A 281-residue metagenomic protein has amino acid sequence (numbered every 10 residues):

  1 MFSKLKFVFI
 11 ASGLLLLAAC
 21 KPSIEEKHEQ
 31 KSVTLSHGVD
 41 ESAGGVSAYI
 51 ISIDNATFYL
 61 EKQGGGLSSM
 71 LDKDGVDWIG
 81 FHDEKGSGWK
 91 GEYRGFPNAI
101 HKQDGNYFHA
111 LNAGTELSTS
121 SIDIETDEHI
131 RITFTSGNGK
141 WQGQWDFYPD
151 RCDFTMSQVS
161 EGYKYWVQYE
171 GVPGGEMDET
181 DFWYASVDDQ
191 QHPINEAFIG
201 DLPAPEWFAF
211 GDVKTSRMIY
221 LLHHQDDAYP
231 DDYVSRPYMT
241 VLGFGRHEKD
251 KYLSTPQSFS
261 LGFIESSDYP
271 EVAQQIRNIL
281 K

Functional and structural regions predicted by a protein language model:
M1-F9: Bacterial N-terminal signal peptides that target proteins for export
A11, P22-K27: Short, surface-exposed linear motifs at loops/turns and structural transition points
A18-A19: C-terminal motif of bacterial Sec signal peptides marking the signal peptidase cleavage site
H28-V33, Y163-M218: Polysaccharide-binding surfaces and accessory modules of carbohydrate-active proteins
K31-D54, Q63, A209-K281: Beta-strand-rich recognition/accessory modules
S36-D40, E116-I124, W145: Short amphipathic beta-strand and strand-loop transition segments with alternating hydrophobic
V46-S118, D127: Acidic-aromatic substrate-binding/catalytic surfaces of carbohydrate-active enzymes
D123-D178: Acidic, contiguous internal or C-terminal segments within carbohydrate-active enzymes that form a structured patch used
